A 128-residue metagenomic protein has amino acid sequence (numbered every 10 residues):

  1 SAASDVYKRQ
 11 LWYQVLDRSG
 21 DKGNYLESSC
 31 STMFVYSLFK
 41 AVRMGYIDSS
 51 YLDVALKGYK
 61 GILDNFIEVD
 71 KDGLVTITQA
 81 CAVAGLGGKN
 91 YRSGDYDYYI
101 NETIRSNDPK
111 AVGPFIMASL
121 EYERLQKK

Functional and structural regions predicted by a protein language model:
A2-Y7: Short, small-residue-biased leader/transition segments that mark boundaries at the very start of proteins
W12-G20: Short linear capping/connector segments at secondary-structure termini
K22-N24: A short, structure-level motif marking secondary-structure boundaries and short turns
L26, R43-K128: CBM-like carbohydrate-recognition segments
C30: Anionic-ligand binding region
